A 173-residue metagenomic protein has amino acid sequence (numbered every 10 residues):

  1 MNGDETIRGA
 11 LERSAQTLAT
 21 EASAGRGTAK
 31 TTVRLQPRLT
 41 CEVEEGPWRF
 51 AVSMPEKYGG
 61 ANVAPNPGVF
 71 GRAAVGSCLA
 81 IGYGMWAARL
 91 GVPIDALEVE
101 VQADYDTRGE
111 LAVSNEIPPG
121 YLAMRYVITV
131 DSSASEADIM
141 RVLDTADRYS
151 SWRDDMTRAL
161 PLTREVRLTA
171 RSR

Functional and structural regions predicted by a protein language model:
M1-R72, M85-R173: Extended beta-strand/beta-hairpin segments
V75-L79: Alpha-helical metal-binding/catalytic segments enriched in His/Glu/Asp
I81-Y83: Short, well-ordered amphipathic alpha-helical segments that serve as non-catalytic structural scaffolds within diverse
